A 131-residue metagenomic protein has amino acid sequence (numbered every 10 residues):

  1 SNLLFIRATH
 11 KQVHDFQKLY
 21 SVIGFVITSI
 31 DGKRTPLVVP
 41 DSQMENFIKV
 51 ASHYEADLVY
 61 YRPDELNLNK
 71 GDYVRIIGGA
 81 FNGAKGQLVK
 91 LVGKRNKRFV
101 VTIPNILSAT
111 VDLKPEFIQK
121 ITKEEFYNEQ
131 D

Functional and structural regions predicted by a protein language model:
S1-Y73, V89-R95, V101-D131: Acidic-enriched and Gly/Ser
L68, I77-K85: Short coil-to-beta-strand transition motifs
